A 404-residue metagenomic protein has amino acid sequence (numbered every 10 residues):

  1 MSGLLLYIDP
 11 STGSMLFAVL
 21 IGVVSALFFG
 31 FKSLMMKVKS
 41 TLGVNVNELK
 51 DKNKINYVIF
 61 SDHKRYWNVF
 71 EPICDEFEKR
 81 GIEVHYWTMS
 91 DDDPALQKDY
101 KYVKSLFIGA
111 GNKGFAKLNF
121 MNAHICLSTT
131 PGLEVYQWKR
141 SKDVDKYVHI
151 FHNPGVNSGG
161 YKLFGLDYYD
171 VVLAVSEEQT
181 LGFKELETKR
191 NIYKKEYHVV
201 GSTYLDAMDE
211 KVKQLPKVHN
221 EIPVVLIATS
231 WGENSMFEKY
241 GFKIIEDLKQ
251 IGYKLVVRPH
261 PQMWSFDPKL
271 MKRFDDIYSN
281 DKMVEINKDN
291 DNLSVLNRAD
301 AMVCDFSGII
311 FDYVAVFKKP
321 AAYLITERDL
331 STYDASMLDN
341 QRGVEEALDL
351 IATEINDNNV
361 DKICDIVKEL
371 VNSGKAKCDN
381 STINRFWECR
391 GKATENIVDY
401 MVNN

Functional and structural regions predicted by a protein language model:
M1-S11: Short, strongly hydrophobic alpha-helical membrane anchors
S40-I55: N-terminal signal-anchor transmembrane helix
V58-E210: Active-site and donor-binding regions of nucleotide-sugar-utilizing enzymes
R65-G81, T203-D275, D357-V360, V371-N372 (+2 more regions): Conserved catalytic-core segment of nucleotide-activated headgroup transferases in glycan assembly
S105-G111, V284-K288, L350-V360: Short acidic-hydrophobic, aromatic-tinged amphipathic segments that line or gate anion-handling sites
H149, N287-A335: A donor-sugar binding/catalytic signature common to diverse glycosyltransferases and related nucleotide-sugar
L270-K288: Nucleotide-activated donor-binding/catalytic signature segment of Leloir-type glycosyltransferases, i.e., the conserved
L338-N404: Leloir-type glycosyltransferase catalytic cores
